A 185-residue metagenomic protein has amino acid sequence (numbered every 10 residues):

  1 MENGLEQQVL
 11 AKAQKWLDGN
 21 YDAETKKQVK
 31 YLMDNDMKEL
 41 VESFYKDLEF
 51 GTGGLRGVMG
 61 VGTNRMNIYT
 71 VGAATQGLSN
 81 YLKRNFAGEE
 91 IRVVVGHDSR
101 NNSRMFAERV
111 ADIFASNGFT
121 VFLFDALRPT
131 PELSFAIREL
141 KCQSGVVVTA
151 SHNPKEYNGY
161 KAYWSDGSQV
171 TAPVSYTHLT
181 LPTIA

Functional and structural regions predicted by a protein language model:
M1-G4, Q8, N20: Alpha-helix boundary/N-cap detector
L5-E6, W16-L17, A87-S165: Ferredoxin-reductase
A13-V110: An N-terminal, well-structured beta->alpha segment
T52-L55, N153, L181: Conformational gate/switch positions in structured elements
R65, D166-G167: A generic structural motif
A74-L78, L82, L133, I137 (+1 more regions): Generic hydrophobic alpha-helical segments
Q169-S175: Short, acidic/small-residue loops that bind anionic groups at enzyme active sites
T177-T183: Conserved small/polar residues in nucleotide/adenosyl-binding loops
